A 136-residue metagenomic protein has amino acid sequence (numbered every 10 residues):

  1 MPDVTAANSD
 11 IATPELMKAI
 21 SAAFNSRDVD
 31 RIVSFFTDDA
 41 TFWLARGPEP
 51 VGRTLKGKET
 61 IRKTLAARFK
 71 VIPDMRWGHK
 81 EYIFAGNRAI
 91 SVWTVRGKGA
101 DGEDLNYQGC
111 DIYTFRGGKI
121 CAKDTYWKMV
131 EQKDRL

Functional and structural regions predicted by a protein language model:
M1-D38, D134-L136: Short, low-complexity N-terminal intrinsically disordered segments enriched in polar/charged residues
P2-A12, R62-L136: A beta-strand edge to alpha-helix "cap/lid" segment located at domain peripheries
A7-D10, A22, V51, L55 (+1 more regions): A generic helix-loop boundary/linker signal
D10-A22, T41-L44, T60-T64, K119: Short charge-dense sequence patches
L16-S26, P50-G52, A67-K70, V92: Short, mixed-charge, low-aromatic patches
N25-R27, L44, Y113, W127: Generic helix-packing signal
V29-G86: A solvent-exposed, acidic/Ser-Thr-rich amphipathic alpha-helical stretch
